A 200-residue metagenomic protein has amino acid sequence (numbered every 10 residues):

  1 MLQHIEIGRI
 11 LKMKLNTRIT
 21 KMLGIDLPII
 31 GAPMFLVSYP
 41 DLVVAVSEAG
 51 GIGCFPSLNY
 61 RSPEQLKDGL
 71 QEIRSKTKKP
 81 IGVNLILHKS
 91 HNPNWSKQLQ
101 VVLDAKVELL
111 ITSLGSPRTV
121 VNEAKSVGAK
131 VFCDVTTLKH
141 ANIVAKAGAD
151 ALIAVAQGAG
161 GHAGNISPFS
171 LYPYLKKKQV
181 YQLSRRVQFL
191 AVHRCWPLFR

Functional and structural regions predicted by a protein language model:
M1-L2, S96: Intrinsically disordered, low-complexity regions enriched for glutamine and histidine
L2-K12: Short, Lys/Arg-enriched N-terminal segments with co-localized hydrophobic residues within the first ~10-30 amino acids
L11-Q182: Active-site entrance/lid segments in N-terminal catalytic domains of soluble metabolic enzymes
Y181-R194: Glycine-rich adenosine-cofactor-binding loop
P197-R200: A compact, surface-exposed functional segment
